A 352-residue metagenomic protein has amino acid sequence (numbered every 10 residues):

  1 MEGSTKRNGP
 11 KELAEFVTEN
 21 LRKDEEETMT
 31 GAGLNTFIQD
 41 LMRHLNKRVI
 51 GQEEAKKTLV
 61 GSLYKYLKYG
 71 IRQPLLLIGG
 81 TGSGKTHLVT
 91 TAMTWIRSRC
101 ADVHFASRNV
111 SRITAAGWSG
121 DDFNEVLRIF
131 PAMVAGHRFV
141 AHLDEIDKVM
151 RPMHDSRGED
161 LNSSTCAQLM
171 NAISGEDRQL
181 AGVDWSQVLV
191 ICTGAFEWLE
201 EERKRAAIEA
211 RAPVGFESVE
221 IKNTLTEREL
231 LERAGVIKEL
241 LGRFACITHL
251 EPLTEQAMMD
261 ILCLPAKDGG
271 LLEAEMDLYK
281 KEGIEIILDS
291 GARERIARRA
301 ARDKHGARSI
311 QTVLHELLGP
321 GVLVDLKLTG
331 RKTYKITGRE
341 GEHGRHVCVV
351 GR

Functional and structural regions predicted by a protein language model:
G3, R7, A14-F16, T30 (+4 more regions): C-terminal engagement/docking regions of AAA+ P-loop ATPases
R7-R48: Conserved ASCE P-loop NTPase core motifs with emphasis on AAA+ ATPases
L34-P74, G321: Pre-Walker A (pre-P-loop) alpha-helix and adjacent loop at the N terminus of AAA/AAA+ ATPase modules, a conserved
F37-N46, V149-M150, E255, D277-R302: Short conserved motifs of the RecA-like P-loop NTPase core
Y64-L67, I71-S107: Walker A/P-loop
L76-I78, H87-R97, R128-M133, D147-E273: Canonical AAA+ ATPase core
A106-G136: Short glycine-rich substrate-engagement loop in P-loop NTPases that contacts/grips substrate
